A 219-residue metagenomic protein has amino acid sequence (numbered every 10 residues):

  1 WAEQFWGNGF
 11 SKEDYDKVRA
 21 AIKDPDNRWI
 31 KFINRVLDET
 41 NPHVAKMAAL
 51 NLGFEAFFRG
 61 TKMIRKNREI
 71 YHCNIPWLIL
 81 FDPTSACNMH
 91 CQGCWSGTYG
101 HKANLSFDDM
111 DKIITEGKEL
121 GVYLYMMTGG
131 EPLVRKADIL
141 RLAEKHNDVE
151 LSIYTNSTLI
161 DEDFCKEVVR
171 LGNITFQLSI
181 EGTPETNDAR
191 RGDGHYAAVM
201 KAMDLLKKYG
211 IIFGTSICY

Functional and structural regions predicted by a protein language model:
W1-L37: A short N-terminal interaction module
N27-L80: N-terminal [4Fe-4S]-dependent radical SAM core
D38-A45, G53-E55, C87-N88, I113 (+3 more regions): A broad, low-specificity signal for short, low-complexity segments enriched in glycine/proline and polar/charged
A49-G53, I79-T84, G93-W95, L133 (+1 more regions): Long, contiguous hydrophobic alpha-helical segments, chiefly transmembrane helices and signal peptides
H72-N74, L78-D108: Canonical Radical SAM [4Fe-4S] cluster-binding loop centered on the CxxxCxxC motif and its immediate flanking residues
C87-M89, G100, L133, L159 (+1 more regions): Residues that cap or initiate secondary-structure elements
F107-M127, R135-Y219: Radical SAM/AdoMet-radical enzyme domain recognition
